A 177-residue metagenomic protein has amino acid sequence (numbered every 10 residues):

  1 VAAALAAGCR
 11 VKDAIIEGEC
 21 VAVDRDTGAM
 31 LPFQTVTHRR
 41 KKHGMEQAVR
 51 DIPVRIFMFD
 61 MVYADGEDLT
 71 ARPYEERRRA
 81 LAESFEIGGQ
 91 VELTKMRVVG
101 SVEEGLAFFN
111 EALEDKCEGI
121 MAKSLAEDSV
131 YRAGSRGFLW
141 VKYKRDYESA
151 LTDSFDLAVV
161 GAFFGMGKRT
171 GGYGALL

Functional and structural regions predicted by a protein language model:
V1-L177: Catalytic cores of nucleic-acid ligases and guanylyltransferases
